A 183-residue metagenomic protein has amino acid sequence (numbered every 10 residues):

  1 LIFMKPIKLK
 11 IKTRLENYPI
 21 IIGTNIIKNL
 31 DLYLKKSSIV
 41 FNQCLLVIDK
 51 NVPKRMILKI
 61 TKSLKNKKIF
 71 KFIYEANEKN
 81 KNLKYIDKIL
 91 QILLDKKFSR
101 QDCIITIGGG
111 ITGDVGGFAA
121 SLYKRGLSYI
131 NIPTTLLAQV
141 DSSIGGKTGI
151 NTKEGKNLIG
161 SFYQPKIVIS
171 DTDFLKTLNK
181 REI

Functional and structural regions predicted by a protein language model:
M4-C103: ATP/NTP phosphate-donor binding region
K12, I21, F118-I183: A glycine/threonine-rich phosphate-anchoring loop and its flanking beta-alpha core in nucleotide/phosphate-binding
N29, R55-K59, D114-V115, Q139 (+1 more regions): Phosphate- and divalent-cation-binding pockets in alpha/beta enzyme and binding domains that engage nucleotide-derived
D49, D114, D171: Acidic active-site catalytic centers that drive phospho-/nucleotidyl reactions and related ester hydrolyses
I86-I92, G109, S121, I130 (+1 more regions): Hydrophobic, well-ordered secondary-structure scaffolds
D102-S121: Glycine/serine-rich anion-binding loops at beta->alpha junctions that coordinate negatively charged ligand groups
